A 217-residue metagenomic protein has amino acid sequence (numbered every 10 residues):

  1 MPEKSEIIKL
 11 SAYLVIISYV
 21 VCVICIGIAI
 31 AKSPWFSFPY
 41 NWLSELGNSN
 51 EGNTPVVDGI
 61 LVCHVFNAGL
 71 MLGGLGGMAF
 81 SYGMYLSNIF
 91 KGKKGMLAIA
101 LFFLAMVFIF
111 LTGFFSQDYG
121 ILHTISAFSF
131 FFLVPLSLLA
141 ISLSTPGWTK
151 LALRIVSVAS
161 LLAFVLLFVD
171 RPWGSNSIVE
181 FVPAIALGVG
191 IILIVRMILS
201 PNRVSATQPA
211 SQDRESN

Functional and structural regions predicted by a protein language model:
E3-L14, P55-V65, F90-L97, F115-S126 (+2 more regions): Membrane-interfacial loop-to-transmembrane-helix junctions in polytopic alpha-helical membrane proteins
E6-P34: N-terminal signal-anchor transmembrane alpha helix
L14-I17, L70-I89: Transmembrane alpha-helical segments in integral membrane proteins
A31-S44: Interfacial/capping segments of alpha-helical transmembrane domains
N48-L75: Interfacial helix-start motif at the membrane-water boundary
A79-A105: Cytoplasmic juxtamembrane regions at transmembrane-helix boundaries
L101-S142: Membrane-proximal helix-loop-helix units in multi-pass membrane proteins
L139-N217: Terminal transmembrane helical module of multi-pass membrane proteins
